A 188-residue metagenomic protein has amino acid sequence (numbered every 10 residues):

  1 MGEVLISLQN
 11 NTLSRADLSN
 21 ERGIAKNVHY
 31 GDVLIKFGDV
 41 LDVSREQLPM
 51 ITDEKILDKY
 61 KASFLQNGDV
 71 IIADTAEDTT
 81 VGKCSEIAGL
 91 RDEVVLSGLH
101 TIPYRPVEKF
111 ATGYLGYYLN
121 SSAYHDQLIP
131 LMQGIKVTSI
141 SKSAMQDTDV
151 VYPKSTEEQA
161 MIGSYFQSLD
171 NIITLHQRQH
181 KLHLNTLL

Functional and structural regions predicted by a protein language model:
M1-L18, T156: Non-catalytic DNA-recognition/assembly elements of restriction-modification systems
E3-V4, Y152-L188: Amphipathic alpha-helical coiled-coil/heptad-repeat segments
S14-R15, R22, V94-T101, M132-E158: A short glycine-rich beta-alpha junction/loop motif
R22-V43: Short beta-strand/loop turn elements enriched in aromatics
H29-V33, E46-N120: A short beta-sheet element
K83, S139, A144, Y165-N171: Residue-level recognition of specific faces of alpha-helices
